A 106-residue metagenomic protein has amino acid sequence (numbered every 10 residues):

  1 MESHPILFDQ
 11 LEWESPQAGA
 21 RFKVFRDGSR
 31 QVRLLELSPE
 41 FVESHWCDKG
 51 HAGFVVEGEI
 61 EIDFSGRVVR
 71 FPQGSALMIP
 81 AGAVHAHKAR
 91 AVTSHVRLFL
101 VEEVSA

Functional and structural regions predicted by a protein language model:
M1-L34: A short, N-terminal "cap"/entry segment at the start of jelly-roll beta-barrel domains of the cupin/DSBH fold
V24, V42-D48, K88-R90: Short histidine-centered beta-strand/loop micro-motifs that create catalytic or ligand/metal-coordination sites
G28-C47, A81-G82: Conserved short histidine dyad/triad with adjacent acidic residue
L37, W46-I62: Short, conserved beta-strand element in jelly-roll/cupin
E59-E61, V68, H95: Structural motif
S65-G82: Short acidic-glycine-tyrosine-enriched beta hairpin
A81-A106: Ligand-binding loop in jelly-roll beta-barrel domains
